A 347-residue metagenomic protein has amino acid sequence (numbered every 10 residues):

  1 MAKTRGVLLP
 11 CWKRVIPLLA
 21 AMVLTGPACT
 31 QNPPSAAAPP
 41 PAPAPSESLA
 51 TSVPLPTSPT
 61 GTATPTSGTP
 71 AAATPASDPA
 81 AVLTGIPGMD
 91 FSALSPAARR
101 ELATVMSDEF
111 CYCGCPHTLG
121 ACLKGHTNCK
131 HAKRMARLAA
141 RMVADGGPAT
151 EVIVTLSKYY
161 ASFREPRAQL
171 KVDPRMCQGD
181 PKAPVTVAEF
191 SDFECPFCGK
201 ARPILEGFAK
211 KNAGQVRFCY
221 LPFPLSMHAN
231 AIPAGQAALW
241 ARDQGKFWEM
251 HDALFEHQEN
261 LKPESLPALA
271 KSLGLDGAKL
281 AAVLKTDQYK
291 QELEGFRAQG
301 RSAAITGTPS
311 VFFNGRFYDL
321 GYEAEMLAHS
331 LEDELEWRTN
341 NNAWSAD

Functional and structural regions predicted by a protein language model:
K3-I16: Bacterial N-terminal signal peptides that target proteins for export
I16-G26: Bacterial N-terminal signal peptides
A28-N32: Bacterial signal peptide processing site
P33, H131, T186-S191, F197-K210 (+2 more regions): C-terminal cap of thioredoxin/glutaredoxin-like
P96-Y112: Immediate flanking context of iron-sulfur cluster ligation sites
D108-K124, F193-F197: Local cysteine-cluster metal-coordination motifs and their immediate loop/turn environment, predominantly Fe-S cluster
L170-V185, K210: A short beta-strand-turn-helix
G214-I232, H257, D287-K290: Thiol-based oxidoreductase modules, predominantly thioredoxin-like and allied folds used for disulfide exchange
